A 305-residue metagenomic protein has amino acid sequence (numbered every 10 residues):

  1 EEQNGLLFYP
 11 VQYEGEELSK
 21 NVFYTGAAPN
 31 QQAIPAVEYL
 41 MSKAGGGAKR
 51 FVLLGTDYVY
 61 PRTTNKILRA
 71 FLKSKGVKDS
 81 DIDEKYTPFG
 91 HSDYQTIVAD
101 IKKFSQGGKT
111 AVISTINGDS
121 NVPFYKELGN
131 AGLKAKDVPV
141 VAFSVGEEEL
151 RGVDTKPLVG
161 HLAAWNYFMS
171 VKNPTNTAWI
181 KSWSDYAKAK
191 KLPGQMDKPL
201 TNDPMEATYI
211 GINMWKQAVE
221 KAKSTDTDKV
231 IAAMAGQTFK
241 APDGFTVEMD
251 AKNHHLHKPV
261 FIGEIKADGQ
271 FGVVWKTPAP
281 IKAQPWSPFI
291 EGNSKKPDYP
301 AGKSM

Functional and structural regions predicted by a protein language model:
N4-G15, P139-V145: Short beta-strand elements of ligand-binding domains
E14-E16, N21-A131, P174: Extracellular/periplasmic Venus flytrap/periplasmic-binding protein
I34, V122, E206-N213, D228 (+1 more regions): A structural signal for well-ordered alpha-helical segments within the folded catalytic domains of diverse enzymes
G55-Y58, Y167, A218: Residue-level signal for short, function-critical loop segments
T56, F143-V145, A267: Cofactor-binding loop segments of dinucleotide-utilizing enzymes, especially the Rossmann-like FAD- and NAD(P)+-binding
L128-Y209, E220-T225, K276-S304: Extracellular/periplasmic periplasmic-binding protein-like sensory domains
D226-G244: Short, well-structured alpha-helical segments that form the helix of a local strand-helix-strand
T238-M305: Solvent-exposed, acidic/polar segments of extracytosolic/periplasmic ligand-binding ectodomains
